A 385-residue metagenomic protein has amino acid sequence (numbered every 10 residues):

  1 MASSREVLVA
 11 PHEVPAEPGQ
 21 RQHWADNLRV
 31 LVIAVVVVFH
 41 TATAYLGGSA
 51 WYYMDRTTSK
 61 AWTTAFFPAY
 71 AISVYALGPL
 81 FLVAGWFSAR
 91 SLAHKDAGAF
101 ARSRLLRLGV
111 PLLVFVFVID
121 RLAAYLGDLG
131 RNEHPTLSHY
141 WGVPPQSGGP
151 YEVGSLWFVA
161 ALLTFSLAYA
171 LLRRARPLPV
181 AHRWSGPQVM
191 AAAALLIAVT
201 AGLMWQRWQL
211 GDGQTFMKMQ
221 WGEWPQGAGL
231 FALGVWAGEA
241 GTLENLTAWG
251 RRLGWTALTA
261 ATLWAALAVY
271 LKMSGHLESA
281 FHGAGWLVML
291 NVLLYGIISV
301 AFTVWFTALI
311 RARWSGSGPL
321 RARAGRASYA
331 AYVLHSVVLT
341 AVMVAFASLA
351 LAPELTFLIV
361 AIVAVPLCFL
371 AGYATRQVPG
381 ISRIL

Functional and structural regions predicted by a protein language model:
A2-L385: Alpha-helical transmembrane segments and their immediate juxtamembrane cytosolic regions
